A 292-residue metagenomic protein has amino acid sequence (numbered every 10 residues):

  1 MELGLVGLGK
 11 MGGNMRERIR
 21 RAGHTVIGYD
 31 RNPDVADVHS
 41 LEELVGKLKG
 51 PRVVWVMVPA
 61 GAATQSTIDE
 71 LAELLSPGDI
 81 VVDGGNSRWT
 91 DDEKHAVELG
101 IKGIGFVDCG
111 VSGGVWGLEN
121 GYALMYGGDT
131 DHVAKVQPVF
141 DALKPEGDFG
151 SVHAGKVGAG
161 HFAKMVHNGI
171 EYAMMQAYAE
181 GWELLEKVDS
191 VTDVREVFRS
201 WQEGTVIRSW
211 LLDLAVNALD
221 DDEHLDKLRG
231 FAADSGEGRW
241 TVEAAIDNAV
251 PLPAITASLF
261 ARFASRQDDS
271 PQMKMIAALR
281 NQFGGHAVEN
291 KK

Functional and structural regions predicted by a protein language model:
M1-R52, G78, V115-G117, N281: NAD(P)+-binding Rossmann beta1-loop-alpha1 motif at the extreme N-terminus of oxidoreductases
V6, Y29, M57, D83-G85 (+2 more regions): Structural motif
A22, K102, N248: Conserved dinucleotide-binding and phosphotransfer motif residues
V26, F106-V107, L252: Hydrophobic beta-strand scaffold residues
R31-K94, G100, L118-G128: Rossmann-like NAD(P)-binding element
T67-D69, R88-V188: Rossmann-fold dinucleotide-binding core
M125, K135, G158-H286: Helical "substrate-binding/catalytic lid" subdomain of Rossmann-like NAD(P)-dependent dehydrogenases/reductases
